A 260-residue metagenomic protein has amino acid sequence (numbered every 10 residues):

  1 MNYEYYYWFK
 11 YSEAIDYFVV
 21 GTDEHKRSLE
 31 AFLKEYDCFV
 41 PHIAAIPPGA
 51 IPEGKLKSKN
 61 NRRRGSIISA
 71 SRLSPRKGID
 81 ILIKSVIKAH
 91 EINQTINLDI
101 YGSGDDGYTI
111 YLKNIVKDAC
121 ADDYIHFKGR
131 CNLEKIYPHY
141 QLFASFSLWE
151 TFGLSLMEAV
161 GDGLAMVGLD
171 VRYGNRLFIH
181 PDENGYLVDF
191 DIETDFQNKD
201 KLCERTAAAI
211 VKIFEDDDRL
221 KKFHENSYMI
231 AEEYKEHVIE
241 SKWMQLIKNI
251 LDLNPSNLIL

Functional and structural regions predicted by a protein language model:
S12-P41: A short, active-site helix/loop in glycosyltransferases that binds the activated sugar's phosphate group
G21-H25, H42-K55, S103: Short beta-strand->alpha-helix junction loop in the catalytic core of nucleotide-activated group-transfer enzymes
G65, S69-K88, I110: A conserved mid-protein helix/loop that constitutes part of the nucleotide-sugar donor-binding site
A70, N97-Y111: Glycosyltransferase donor-sugar binding loop
I110-R130: Nucleotide-activated donor-binding/catalytic signature segment of Leloir-type glycosyltransferases, i.e., the conserved
L148: Aromatic "clamp/platform" in nucleotide-sugar-dependent glycosyltransferases that forms part of the donor/acceptor
A165-L169: Short hydrophobic beta-strand element within catalytic cores of glycosyltransferases and related nucleotide-activated
R176-I210: Change "using UDP/GDP/dTDP sugars" to "using nucleotide sugars
